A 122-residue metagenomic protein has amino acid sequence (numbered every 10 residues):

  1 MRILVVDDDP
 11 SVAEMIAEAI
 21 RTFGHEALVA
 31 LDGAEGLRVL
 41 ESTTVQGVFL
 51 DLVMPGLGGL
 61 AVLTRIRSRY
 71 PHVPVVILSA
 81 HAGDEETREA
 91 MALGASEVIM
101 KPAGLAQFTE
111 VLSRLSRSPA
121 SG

Functional and structural regions predicted by a protein language model:
A13, P55, G83: The feature encodes the CheY-like receiver
E14-T22: Charged docking surfaces used in two-component/phosphorelay signaling
F23, E41-T43, R65-H72, L93: Conserved phosphotransfer cores of two-component systems
G24-L31, V39: Short hydrophobic/Thr-rich beta-strand motif most characteristic of the beta2 strand and flanking loop of CheY-like
D32-E35, G58-A61: Acidic catalytic/metal-coordinating carboxylates
T43-F49: Active-site beta3 strand of CheY-like receiver
A61, A82-I99, E110: Alpha4 helix (beta4-alpha4-beta5 surface) of REC/receiver domains from two-component response regulators
